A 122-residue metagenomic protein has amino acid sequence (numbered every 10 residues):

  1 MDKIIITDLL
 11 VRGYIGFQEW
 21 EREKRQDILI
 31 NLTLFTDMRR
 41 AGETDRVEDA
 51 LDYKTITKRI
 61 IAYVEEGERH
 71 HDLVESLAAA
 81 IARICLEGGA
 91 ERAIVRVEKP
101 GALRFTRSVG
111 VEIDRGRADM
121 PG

Functional and structural regions predicted by a protein language model:
M1-G122: N-terminal, polar/charged subdomain of small-to-medium soluble alpha/beta proteins
